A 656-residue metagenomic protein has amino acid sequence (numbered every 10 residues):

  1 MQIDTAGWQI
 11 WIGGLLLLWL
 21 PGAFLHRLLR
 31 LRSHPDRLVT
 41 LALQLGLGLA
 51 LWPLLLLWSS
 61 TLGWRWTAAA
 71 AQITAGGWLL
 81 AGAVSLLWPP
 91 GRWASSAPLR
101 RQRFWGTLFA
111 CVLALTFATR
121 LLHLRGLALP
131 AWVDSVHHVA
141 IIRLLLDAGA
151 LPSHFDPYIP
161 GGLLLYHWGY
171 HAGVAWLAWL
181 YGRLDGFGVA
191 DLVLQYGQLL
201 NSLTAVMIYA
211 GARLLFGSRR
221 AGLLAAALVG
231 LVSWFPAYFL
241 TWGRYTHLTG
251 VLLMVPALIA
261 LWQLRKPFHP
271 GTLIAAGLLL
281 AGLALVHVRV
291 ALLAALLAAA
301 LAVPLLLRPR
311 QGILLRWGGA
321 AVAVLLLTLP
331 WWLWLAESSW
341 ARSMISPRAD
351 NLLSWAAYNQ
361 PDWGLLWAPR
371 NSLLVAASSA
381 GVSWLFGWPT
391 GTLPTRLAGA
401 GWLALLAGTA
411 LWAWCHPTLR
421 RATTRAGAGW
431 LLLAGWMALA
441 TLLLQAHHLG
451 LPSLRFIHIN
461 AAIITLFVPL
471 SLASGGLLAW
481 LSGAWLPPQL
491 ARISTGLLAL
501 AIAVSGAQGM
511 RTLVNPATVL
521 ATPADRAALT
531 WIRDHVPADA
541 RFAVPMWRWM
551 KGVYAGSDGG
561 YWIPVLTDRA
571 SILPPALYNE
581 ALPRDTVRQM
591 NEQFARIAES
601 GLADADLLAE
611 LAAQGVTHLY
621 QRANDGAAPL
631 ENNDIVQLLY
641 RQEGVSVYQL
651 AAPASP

Functional and structural regions predicted by a protein language model:
M1-L99: Membrane-embedded, hydrophobic transmembrane alpha-helices
I3, L163-L164, W168-G173, L177 (+4 more regions): Periplasmic/ER-lumenal interhelical loops and adjacent helix-loop junctions in multi-pass membrane proteins
G13, V288, P347, A422-T423 (+3 more regions): Extracytoplasmic
P98-R103, R220, P267-H269, L307-G318 (+3 more regions): Membrane-interface helix-loop-helix junctions at transmembrane boundaries of multi-pass membrane enzymes, predominantly
R103, C111-V255, A260, T512-A521 (+3 more regions): Active-site lumenal/periplasmic loops and adjacent helix-entry segments of GT-C-fold, multi-pass membrane
Q263-G282, L314: Short hydrophobic alpha-helices at membrane interfaces in multi-pass membrane enzymes
L293-L325: Perimembrane helix-loop-helix junctions
A299, G318-L325, L478-G509: Signature aromatic-anchored transmembrane alpha helix within multi-pass, membrane-resident enzymes that catalyze glycan
